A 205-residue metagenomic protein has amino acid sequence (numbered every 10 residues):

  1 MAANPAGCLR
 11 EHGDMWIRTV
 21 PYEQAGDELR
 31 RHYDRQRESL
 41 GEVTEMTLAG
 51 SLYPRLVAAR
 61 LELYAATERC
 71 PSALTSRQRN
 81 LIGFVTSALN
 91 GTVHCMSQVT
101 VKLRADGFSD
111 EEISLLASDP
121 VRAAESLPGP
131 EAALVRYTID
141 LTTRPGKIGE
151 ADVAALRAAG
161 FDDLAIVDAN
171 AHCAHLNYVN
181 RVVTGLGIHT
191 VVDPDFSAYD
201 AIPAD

Functional and structural regions predicted by a protein language model:
A2-D205: Hydrophobic alpha-helical segments
